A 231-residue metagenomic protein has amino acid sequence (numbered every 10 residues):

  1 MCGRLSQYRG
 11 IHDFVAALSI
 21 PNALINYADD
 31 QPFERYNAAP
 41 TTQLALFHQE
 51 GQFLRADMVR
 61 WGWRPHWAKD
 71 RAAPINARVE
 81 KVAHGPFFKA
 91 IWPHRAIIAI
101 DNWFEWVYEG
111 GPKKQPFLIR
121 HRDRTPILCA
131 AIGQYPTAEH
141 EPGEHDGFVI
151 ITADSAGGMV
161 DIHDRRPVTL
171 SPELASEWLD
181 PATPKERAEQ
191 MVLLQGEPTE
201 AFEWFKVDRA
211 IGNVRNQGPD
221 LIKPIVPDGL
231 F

Functional and structural regions predicted by a protein language model:
M1-F231: Short linear sequence motif anchored by a di-proline
